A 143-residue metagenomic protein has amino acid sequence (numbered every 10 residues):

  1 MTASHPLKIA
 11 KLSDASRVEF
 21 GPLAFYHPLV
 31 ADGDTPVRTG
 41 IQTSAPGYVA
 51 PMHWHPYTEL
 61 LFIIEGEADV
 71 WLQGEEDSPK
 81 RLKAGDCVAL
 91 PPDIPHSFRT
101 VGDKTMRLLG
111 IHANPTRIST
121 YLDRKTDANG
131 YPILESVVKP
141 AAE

Functional and structural regions predicted by a protein language model:
M1-V37, T43, D123-E143: A short, N-terminal "cap"/entry segment at the start of jelly-roll beta-barrel domains of the cupin/DSBH fold
Y26-H27, V70-L72, L108: Short hydrophobic/aromatic-rich beta-strand segments that constitute the beta-sheet cores of beta-sandwich/beta-barrel
D34-T35, E75, D103-K104: Short strand-connecting beta-turns/loops that link adjacent beta-strands
T39-Q42, L60, A89, K104-T120: A short hydrophobic beta-strand segment most commonly corresponding to one strand of the jelly-roll/cupin
G40-H55: Conserved short histidine dyad/triad with adjacent acidic residue
P51-T58, I94, G110: Histidine-centered catalytic micro-motifs
L60-A84, I94: A short beta-strand-loop-beta hairpin characteristic of the jelly-roll/cupin
L82-V101, I111-A113: Conserved metal-binding segment of the jelly-roll/cupin
